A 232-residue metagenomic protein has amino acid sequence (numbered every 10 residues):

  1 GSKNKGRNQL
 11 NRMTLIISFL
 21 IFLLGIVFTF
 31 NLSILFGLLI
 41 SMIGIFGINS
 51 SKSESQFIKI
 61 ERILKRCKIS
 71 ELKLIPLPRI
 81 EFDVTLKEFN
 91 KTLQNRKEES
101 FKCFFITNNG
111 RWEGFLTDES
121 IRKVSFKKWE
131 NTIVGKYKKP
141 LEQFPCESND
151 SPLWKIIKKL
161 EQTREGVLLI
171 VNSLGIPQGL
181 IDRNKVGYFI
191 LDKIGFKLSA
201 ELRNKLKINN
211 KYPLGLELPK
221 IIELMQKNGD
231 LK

Functional and structural regions predicted by a protein language model:
G1-I60, E99: Alpha-helical transmembrane segments and adjacent TM-loop junctions that form the membrane-embedded core of multi-pass
K3-S18, K68-T92, Y212: Cytosolic juxtamembrane regulatory segments of multi-pass membrane proteins
G6, I48, L72, L93 (+3 more regions): Terminal peptide-recognition signature
S33-E81, G195-L214: Membrane-interfacial segments at transmembrane helix termini in multi-pass membrane proteins
K65-R79, N90, E130-P145: Bateman (tandem CBS) regulatory domains
R79-F101, I106-N108, K123-S125, P145-S173 (+2 more regions): The conserved cystathionine-beta-synthase
N108-E119, F126-G135: Helical hairpin unit composed of two closely spaced alpha helices linked by a short loop
E113-I121, Q178-G187: Short hydrophobic beta-strand motif reused across regulatory alpha/beta modules
